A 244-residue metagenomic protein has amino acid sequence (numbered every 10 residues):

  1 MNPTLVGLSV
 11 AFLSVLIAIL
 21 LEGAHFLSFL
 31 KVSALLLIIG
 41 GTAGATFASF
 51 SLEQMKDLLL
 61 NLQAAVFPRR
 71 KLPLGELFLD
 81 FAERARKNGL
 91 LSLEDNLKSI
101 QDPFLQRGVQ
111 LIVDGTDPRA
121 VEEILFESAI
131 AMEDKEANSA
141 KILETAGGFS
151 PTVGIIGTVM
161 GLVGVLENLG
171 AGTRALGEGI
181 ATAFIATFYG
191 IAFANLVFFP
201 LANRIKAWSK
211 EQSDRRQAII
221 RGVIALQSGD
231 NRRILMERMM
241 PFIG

Functional and structural regions predicted by a protein language model:
M1-G7: Membrane-entry signal-anchor segments at the cytosolic-membrane interface, especially the N-terminal signal anchor
P3, S14-S139, Q212-G244: Large intracellular
S9, L13-F26, A131-W208: Helix-termination/interfacial motifs at the ends of transmembrane alpha-helices
